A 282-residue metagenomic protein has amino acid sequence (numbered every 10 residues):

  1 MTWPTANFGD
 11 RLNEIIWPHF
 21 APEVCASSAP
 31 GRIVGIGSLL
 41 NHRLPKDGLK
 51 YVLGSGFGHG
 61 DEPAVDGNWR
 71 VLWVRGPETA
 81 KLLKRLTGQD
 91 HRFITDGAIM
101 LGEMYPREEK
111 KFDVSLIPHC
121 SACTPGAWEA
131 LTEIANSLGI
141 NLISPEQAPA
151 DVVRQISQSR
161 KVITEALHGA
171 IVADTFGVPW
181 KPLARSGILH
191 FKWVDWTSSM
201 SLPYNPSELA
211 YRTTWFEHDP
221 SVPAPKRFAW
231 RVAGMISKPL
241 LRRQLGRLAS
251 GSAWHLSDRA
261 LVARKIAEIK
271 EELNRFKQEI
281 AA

Functional and structural regions predicted by a protein language model:
M1-A282: Active-site anion-handling motifs in enzyme catalytic cores
